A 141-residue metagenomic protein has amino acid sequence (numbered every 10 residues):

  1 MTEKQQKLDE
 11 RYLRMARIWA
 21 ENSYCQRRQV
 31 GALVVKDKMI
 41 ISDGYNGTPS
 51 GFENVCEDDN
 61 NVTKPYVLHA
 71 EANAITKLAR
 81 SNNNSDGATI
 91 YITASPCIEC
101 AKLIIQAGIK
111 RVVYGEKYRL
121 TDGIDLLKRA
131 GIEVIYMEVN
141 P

Functional and structural regions predicted by a protein language model:
M1-P141: Zinc-dependent deaminase catalytic domain
